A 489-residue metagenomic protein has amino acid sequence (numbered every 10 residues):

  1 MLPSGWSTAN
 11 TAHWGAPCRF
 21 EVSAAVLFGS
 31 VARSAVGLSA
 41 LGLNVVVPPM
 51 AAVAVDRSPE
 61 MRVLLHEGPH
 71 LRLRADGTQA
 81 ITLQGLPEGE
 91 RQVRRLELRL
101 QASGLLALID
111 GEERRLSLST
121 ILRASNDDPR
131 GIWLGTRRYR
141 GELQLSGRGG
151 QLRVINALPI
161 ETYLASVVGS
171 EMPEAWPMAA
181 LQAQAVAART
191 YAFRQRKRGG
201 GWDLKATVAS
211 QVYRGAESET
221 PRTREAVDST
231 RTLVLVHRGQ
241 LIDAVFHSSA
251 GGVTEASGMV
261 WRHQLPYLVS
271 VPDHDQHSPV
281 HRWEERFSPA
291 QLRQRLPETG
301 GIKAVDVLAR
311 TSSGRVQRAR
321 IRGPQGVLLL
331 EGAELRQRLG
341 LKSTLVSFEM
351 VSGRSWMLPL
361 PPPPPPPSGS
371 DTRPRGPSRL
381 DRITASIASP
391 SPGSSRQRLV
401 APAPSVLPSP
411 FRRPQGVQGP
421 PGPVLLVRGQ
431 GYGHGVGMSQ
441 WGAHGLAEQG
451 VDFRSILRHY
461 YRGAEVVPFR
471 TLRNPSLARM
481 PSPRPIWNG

Functional and structural regions predicted by a protein language model:
L2-G489: Conserved, single-site charged/polar hotspot
